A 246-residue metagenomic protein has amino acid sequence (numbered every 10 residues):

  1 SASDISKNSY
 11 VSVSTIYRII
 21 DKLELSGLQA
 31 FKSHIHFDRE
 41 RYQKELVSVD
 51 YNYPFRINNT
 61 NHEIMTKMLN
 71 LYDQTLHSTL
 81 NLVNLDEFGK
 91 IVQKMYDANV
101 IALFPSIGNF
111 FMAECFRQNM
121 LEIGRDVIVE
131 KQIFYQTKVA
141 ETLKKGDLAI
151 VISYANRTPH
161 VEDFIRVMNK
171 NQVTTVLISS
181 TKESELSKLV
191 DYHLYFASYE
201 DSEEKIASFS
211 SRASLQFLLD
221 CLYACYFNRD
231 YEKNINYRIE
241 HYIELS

Functional and structural regions predicted by a protein language model:
S1-E87: HTH-adjacent hinge/linker in prokaryotic transcriptional regulators
D86-A98: Glycine-rich phosphate/diphosphate-binding loops that line cofactor/substrate pockets in enzymes
Y96-A213, F217, C221-D230: Glycine-rich phosphate-binding loops that contact phosphosugars or nucleotide phosphates
D230-S246: A short, charged, Gly/Pro-tolerant segment at domain boundaries
